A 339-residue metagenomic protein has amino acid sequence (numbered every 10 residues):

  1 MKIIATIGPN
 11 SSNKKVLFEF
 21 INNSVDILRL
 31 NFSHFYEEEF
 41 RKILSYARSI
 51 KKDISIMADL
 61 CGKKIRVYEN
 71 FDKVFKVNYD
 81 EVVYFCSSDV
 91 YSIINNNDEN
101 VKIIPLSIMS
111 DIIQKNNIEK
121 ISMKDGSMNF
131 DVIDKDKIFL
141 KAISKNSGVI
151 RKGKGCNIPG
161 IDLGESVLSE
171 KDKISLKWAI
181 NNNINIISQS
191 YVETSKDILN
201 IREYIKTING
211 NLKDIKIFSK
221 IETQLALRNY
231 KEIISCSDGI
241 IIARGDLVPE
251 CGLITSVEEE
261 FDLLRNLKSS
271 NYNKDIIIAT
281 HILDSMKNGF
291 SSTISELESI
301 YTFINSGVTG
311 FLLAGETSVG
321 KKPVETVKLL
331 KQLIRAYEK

Functional and structural regions predicted by a protein language model:
M1-K339: Non-catalytic helical/linker scaffolds that mediate oligomerization, partner binding, and domain coupling around large
